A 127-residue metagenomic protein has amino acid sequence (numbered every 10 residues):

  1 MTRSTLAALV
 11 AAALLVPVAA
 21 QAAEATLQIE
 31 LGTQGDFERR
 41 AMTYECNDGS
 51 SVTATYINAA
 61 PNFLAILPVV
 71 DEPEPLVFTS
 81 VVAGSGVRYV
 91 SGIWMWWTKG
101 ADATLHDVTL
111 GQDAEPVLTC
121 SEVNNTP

Functional and structural regions predicted by a protein language model:
M1-A8: Bacterial N-terminal signal peptides that target proteins for export
A8-P17: Bacterial N-terminal signal peptides
V18-A22: Sec/Tat signal peptide C-region and signal peptidase I cleavage site
A23-L76, Q112, T119-T126: N-terminal secretory signal peptides
D71-T109: Mid-chain, structured segments of secreted extracytoplasmic proteins
W97-P127: C-terminal partner/receptor-binding element of secreted or periplasmic proteins
